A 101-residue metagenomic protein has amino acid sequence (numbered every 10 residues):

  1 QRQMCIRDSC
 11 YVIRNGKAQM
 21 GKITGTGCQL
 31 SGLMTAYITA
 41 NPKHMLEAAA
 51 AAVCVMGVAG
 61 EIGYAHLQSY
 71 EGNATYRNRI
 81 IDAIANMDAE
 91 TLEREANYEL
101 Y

Functional and structural regions predicted by a protein language model:
Q1-I6: Short, small-residue-biased leader/transition segments that mark boundaries at the very start of proteins
R7-D8, E61: Short, well-ordered secondary-structure micro-motifs
D8-S9, N86: Extended interaction regions within the primary functional domain
C10-A18: Short, hydrophobic/aliphatic alpha-helical segments
K17-M34, M45-L46: Short glycine/threonine-rich catalytic loop with a Thr-x-Gly-x-Asp
G32, A36, N86-M87: Transmembrane alpha-helical segments of multi-pass membrane transport proteins and ion-pumping complexes
M34-Y76: Conserved post-catalytic alpha-helical subdomain immediately downstream of the catalytic base and nucleotide-binding
V58-Y101: Charged C-terminal helix
